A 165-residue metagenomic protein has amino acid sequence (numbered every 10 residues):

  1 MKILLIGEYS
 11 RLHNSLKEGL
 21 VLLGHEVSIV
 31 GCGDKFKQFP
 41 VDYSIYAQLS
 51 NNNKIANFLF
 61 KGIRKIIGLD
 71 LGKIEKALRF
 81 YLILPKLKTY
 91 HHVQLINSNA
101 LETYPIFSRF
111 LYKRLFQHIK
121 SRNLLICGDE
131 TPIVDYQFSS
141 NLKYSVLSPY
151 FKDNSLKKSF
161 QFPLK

Functional and structural regions predicted by a protein language model:
M1-D42, Q117: N-terminal subdomain of nucleotide-sugar transferases
K2-G7, I83-F107, S121-L124: Short N-terminal targeting/anchoring amphipathic segment
G7-N14, H25, D70-L84: Generic detector of contiguous secondary-structure segments
I29-N52, N123-N141: Short, solvent-exposed beta-strand-terminating loops
P40-R79, N97-I106, P149-F151: A short, charged, and often flexible helix/loop element on the N-terminal side of the glycosyltransferase catalytic
A77-T89, F110-H118, N141-K165: Membrane-proximal helix-turn-helix segments that form the acceptor-binding/catalytic region of lipid-linked
Q94, N123, C127, F151-D153 (+1 more regions): A short beta-strand/loop micro-motif in the catalytic core of glycosyltransferases that engages the nucleotide-sugar
N99-S140: Conserved nucleotide-sugar donor-interacting segment of glycosyltransferase catalytic cores, predominantly GT-B
